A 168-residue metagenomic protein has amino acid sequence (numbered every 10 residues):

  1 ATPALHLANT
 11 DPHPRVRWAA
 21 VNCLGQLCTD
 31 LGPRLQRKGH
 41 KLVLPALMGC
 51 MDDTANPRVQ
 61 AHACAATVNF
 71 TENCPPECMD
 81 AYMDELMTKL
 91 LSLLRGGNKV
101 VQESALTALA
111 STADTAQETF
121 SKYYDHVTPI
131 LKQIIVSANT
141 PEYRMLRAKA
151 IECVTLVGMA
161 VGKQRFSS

Functional and structural regions predicted by a protein language model:
A1-S168: Karyopherin-beta/Importin-beta family HEAT-repeat alpha-solenoid scaffold
